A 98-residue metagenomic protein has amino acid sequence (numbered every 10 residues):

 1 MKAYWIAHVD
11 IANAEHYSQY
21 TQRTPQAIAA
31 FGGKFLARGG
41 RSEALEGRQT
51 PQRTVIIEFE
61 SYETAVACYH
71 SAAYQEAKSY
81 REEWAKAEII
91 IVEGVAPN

Functional and structural regions predicted by a protein language model:
M1-T54, E60-H70, E93-N98: Short S/T/G/P-rich N-terminal loop/turn motif that feeds into the first structured element of a domain
R53-V55, A87-E88: Generic beta-strand structural signal
Y62, V66-I91: C-terminal structural segments of small proteins and small subunits
